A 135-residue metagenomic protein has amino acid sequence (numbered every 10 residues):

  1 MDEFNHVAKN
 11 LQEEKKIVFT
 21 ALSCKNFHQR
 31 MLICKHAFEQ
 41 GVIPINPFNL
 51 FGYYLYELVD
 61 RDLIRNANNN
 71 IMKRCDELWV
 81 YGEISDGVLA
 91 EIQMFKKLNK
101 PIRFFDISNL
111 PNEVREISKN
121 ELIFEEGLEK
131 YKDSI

Functional and structural regions predicted by a protein language model:
M1-I135: Conserved catalytic or regulatory cores that recognize and/or transform ribose-phosphate-containing ligands
